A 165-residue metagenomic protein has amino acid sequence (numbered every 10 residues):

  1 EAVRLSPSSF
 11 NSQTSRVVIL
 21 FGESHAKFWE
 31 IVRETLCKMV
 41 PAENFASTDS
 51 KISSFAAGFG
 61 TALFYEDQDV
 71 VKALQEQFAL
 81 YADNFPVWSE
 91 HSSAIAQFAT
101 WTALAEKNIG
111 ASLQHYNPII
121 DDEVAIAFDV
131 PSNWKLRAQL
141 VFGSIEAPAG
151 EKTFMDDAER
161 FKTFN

Functional and structural regions predicted by a protein language model:
E1-G60, N165: N-terminal amphipathic, basic helical "cap/leader" segment at the start of enzyme domains
V3, Q68, F78-I126: Small-aliphatic-rich amphipathic alpha-helix that forms the alpha element of a beta-alpha
R16, N117, A138: Residue-level "edge-of-site" marker
R33-E34, Q75-N84, M155: Short, surface-exposed, charged loop/turn segments at secondary-structure junctions
T35-L36, D129-S132: Short, hinge-like loop/turn segments at secondary-structure boundaries
G58-D69: Active-site-adjacent structural patch at catalytic or cofactor/ligand-binding sites
A73-Q77, E123, E151-K152: A short secondary-structure junction signal
K135-N165: C-terminal helix-cap and adjacent tail motif
